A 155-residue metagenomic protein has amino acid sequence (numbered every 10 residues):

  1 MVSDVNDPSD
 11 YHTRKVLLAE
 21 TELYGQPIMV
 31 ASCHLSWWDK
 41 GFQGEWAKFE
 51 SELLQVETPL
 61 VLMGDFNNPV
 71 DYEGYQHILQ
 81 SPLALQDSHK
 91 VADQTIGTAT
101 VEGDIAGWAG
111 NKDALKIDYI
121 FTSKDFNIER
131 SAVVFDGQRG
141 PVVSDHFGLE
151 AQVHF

Functional and structural regions predicted by a protein language model:
M1-P27, R130-A132: Structured beta-strand-rich core segments of catalytic domains in phosphoester-bond hydrolases
V2-Y11, S36-K40, A109-G110: Acidic/histidine-rich helix-loop elements that form or flank divalent-metal/phosphate-binding sites at the catalytic
Y11-H12, A31, D113: Short alpha-helical segments used as structural interaction elements across diverse proteins
K15-A31, G41-Q76: His/acidic metal-ligating clusters that form di-metal
V16-E20, S32, Y119-I120, G148-E150: Conserved hydrophobic/aromatic beta-strand scaffold that supports enzyme active sites
S32-S36, F135: Short, histidine-centered active-site or binding-site loop motifs used for metal coordination, general acid-base
H34, D65, H146: Histidine-centered divalent metal-coordination motifs
L54-L60, N68-F155: Metal-dependent phosphoester-hydrolase catalytic domains
